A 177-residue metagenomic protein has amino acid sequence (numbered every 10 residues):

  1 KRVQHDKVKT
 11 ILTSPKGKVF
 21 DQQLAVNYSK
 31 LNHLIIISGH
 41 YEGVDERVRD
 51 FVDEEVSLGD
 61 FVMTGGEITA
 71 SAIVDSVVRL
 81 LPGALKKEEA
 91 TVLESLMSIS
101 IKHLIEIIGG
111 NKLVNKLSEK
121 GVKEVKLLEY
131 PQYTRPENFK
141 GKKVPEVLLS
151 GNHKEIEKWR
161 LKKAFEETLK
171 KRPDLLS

Functional and structural regions predicted by a protein language model:
K1-I36, D45: S-adenosyl-L-methionine/SAH cofactor-binding core of RNA-modifying enzymes
H40-Y41, F61: Active-site metal-binding loops of divalent metal-dependent hydrolases
Y41-R49: Short, glycine/polar-rich helix-capping loops at beta-to-alpha or helix-loop-helix junctions that flank or form
V48-L93: Structured adenosyl-cofactor binding patch, chiefly the S-adenosyl-L-methionine
I68, L80-E146: Internal, active-site/partner-interface "lid" segment
S150-S177: C-terminal accessory domains and tails appended to enzymatic cores
